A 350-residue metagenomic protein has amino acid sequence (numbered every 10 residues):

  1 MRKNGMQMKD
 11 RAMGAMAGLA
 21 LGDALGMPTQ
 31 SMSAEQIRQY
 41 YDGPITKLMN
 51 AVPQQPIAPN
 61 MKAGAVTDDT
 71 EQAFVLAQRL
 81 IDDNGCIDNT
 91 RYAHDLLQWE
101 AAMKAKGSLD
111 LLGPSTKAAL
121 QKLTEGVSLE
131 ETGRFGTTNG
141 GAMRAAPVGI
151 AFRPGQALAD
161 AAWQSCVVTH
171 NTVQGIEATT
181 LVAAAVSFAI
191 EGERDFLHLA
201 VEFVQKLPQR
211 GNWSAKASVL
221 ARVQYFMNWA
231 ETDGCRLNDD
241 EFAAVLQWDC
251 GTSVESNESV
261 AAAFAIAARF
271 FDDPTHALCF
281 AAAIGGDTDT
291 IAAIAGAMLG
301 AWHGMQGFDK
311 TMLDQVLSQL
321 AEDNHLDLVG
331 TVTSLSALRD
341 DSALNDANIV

Functional and structural regions predicted by a protein language model:
M1-V350: Structured, active/binding-site neighborhoods that engage oxygen-rich ligands
